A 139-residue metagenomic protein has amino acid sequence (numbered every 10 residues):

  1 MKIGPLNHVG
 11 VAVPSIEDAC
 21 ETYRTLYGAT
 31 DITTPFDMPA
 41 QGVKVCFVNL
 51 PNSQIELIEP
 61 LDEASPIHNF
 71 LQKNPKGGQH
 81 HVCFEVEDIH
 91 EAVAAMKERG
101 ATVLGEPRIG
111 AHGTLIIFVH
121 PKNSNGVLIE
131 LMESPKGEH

Functional and structural regions predicted by a protein language model:
M1, V11-Q54, A92-T102, E106-T114 (+1 more regions): Core segments of cupin and vicinal oxygen chelate
L6-P14, C46-N49, N69-E91, I117: Vicinal oxygen chelate
Q54-G78: Helix-adjacent hinge/juxtasegments
I55-E56, N123-L128: Short, charged/polar, Gly/Pro-enriched secondary-structure boundary elements
P60, I129-S134: Amphipathic N-proximal alpha-helical interface segments
D62, P75-K76, C83-V86, E98-L104 (+3 more regions): Hydrophobic, ordered structural segments
S65-H68, L104-G105, I116, P121 (+1 more regions): Intrinsically disordered, low-complexity, positively biased terminal segments
